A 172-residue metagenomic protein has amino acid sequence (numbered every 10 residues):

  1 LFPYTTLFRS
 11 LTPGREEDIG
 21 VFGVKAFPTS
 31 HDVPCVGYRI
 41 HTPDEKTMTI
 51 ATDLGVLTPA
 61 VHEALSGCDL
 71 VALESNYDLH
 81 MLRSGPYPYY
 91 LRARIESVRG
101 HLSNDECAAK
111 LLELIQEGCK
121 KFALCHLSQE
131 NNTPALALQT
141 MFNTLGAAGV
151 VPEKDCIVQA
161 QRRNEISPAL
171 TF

Functional and structural regions predicted by a protein language model:
L1, N132, P168-A169: Short active-site-adjacent helix-start/loop capping segments
F2-L7: Short, small-residue-biased leader/transition segments that mark boundaries at the very start of proteins
F8-P13, Q159-Q161: Short acidic-hydrophobic, aromatic-tinged amphipathic segments that line or gate anion-handling sites
L11-L70, A169-F172: Core dinuclear metal-dependent hydrolase active-site scaffold
D44, Y77, N164: A broadly conserved detector of short glycine/acidic/proline-rich loop/turn motifs that flank catalytic sites and bind
D53, L127, R163: Cofactor-binding loop segments of dinucleotide-utilizing enzymes, especially the Rossmann-like FAD- and NAD(P)+-binding
P59-Q159: Cap/insert and terminal regions of metallo-dependent hydrolase folds
C156-F172: Short, basic/aromatic-enriched C-terminal tail that caps enzymatic domains
